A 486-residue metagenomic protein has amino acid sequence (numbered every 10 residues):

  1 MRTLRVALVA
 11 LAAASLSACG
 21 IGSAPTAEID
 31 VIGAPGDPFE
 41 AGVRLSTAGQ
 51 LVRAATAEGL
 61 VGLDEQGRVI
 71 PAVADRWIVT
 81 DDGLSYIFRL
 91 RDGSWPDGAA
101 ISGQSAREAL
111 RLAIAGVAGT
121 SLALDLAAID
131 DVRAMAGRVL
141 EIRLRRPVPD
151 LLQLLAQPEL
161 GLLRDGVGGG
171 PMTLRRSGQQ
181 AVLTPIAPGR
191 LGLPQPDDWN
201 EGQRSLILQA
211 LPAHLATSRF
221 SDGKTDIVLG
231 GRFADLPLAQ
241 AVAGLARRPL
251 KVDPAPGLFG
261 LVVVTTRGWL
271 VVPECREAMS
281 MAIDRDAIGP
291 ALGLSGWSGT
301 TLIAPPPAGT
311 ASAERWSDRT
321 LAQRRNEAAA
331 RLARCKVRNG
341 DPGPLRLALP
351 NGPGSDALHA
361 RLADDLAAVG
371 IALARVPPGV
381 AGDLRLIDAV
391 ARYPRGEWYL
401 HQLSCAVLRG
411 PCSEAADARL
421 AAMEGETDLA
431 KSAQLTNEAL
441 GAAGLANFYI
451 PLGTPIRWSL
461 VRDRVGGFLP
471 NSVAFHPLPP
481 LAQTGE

Functional and structural regions predicted by a protein language model:
I32-D81, R111: N-terminal lobe/hinge region of extracytoplasmic solute-binding protein
V52, R76-G119, R219-D222: Aromatic- and charge-enriched surface segment that lines or borders ligand/interaction sites
P96, R143-E159, G166-L215, L236-G257: Aromatic-rich, solvent-exposed beta-strand/loop patch
F220, H359, D364-G410, M423 (+1 more regions): Periplasmic binding protein-like
T266-G309, A443-F448: Periplasmic-binding protein-like
L294-C335, G352-D356: Structural transition elements
A374-R375, Y399-D463: Extracytoplasmic/peripheral linker and loop segments enriched in polar/acidic and small residues with frequent Thr/Pro
V461-E486: Long beta-strand-rich cores associated with HINT superfamily self-processing modules
